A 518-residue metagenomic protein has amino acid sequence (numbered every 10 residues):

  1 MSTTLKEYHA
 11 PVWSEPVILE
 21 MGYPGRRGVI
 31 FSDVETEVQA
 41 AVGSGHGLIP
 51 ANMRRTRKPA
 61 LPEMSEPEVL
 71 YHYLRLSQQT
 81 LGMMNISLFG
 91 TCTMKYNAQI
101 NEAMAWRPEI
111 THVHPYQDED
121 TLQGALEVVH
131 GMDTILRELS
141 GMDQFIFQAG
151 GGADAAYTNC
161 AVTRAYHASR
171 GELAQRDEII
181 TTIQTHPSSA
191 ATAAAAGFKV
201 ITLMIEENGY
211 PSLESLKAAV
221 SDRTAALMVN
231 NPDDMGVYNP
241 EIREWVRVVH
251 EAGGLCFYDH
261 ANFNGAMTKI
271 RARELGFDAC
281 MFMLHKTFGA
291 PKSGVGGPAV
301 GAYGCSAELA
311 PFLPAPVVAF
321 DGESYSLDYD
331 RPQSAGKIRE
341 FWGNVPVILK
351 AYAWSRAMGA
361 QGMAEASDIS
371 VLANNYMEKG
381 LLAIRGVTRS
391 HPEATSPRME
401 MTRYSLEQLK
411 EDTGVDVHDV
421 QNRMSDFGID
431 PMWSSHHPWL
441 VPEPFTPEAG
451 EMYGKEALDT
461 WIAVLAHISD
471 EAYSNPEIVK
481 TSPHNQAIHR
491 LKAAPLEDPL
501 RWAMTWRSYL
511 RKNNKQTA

Functional and structural regions predicted by a protein language model:
M1-D143, A161, A168-G171, I270 (+3 more regions): Non-catalytic terminal extensions of PLP-dependent enzymes
G82-N85, Q144, M228, M281 (+4 more regions): A residue-level detector for conformationally permissive "hinge/kink" positions
Q123-G124, D154-S326, G414-V415, P442-E443: Conserved PLP-enzyme active-site core in the AAT-like
F145, I201, F257, C280 (+2 more regions): A local structural micro-motif
I146-G151: Long, charged, glycine-rich C-terminal linkers/tails
A153-D154, M399: Active-site-proximal loop/short-helix segments that contain or immediately flank catalytic acid/base residue(s)
A155, G297, G343-K350: Catalytic-loop motifs flanking and including active-site residues across diverse enzymes
